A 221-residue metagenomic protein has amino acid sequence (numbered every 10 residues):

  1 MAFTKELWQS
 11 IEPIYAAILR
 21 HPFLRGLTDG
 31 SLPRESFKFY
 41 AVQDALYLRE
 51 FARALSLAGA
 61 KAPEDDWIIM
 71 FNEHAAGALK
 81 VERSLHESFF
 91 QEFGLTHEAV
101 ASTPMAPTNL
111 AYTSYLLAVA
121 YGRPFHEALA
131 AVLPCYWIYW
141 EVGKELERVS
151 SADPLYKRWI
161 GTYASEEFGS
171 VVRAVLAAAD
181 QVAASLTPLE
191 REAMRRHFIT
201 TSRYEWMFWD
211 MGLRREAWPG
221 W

Functional and structural regions predicted by a protein language model:
M1-L24, E166-A177: Acidic, low-complexity proline/glycine-rich segments
E12-A17, L32-K61, K80-V81, A130-W140 (+1 more regions): Alpha-helical bundle segments that constitute or directly flank the non-heme di-iron/ferroxidase center
F23-D29, L116-A118, Q181-P188: Short, charged/polar, low-complexity loop and linker segments that flank or interrupt alpha-helical bundles
A62-W67, T187-P188, E192-R195, G220: Structural helix-adjacent loops and short alpha-helical linkers that scaffold large soluble proteins
D66-S170, I199, R203: Active-site-proximal alpha-helical scaffolds that flank and shape metal-associated catalytic sites
Y156, V182-L186, W221: Polytopic alpha-helical membrane-helix bundles and their juxtamembrane interface segments in multi-pass membrane
F168-F198: Long amphipathic all-alpha helical oligomerization modules
M194-W221: Acidic, carboxylate-rich catalytic segments that either coordinate divalent cations
